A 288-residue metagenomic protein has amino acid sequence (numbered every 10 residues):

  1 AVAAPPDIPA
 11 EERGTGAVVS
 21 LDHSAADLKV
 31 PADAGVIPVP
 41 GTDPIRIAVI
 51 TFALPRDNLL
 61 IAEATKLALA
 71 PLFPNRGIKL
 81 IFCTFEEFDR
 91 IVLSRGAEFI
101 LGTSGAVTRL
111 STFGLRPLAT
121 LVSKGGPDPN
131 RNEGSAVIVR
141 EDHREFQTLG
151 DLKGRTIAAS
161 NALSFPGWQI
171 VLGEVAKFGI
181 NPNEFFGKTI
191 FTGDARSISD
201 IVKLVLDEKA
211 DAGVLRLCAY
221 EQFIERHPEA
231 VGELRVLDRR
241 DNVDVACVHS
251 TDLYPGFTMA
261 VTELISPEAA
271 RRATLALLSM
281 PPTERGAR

Functional and structural regions predicted by a protein language model:
A1-G96, S104, R285-R288: N-terminal hydrophobic or amphipathic helices and topogenic motifs
P9-S24, T65-F73, R140-H143, K153 (+1 more regions): Extended ligand-binding regions for polar small-molecule ligands
T42, S94, N132-G134, G154 (+2 more regions): Extracytoplasmic
I45-P71, P127-V202, C218: Bilobed "Venus flytrap"/periplasmic-binding protein-like clamshell domains and structurally analogous long
V49-T51, T84-E86, R95-G114, L121-S123 (+2 more regions): Beta->alpha turn/N-cap motifs
I91-L93, L152, L204-L206: Hydrophobic residues within well-ordered alpha-helices
L115-N130, V248-S250: A structural signal for short loop-to-beta-strand junctions that line the ligand-binding cleft of periplasmic/secreted
T156, L163-I265: Pocket-lining segment of extracytoplasmic ligand-binding domains
